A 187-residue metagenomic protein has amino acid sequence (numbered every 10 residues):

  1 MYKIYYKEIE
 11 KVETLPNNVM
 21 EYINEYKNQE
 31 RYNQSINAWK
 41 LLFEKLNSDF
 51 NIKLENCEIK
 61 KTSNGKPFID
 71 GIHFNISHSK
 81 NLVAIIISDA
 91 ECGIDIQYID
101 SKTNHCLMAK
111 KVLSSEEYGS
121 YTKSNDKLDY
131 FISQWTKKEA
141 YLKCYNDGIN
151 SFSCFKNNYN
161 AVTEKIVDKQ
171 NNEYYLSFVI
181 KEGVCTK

Functional and structural regions predicted by a protein language model:
M1-K187: Core catalytic alpha/beta fold that binds nucleotide/phospho-ligands
